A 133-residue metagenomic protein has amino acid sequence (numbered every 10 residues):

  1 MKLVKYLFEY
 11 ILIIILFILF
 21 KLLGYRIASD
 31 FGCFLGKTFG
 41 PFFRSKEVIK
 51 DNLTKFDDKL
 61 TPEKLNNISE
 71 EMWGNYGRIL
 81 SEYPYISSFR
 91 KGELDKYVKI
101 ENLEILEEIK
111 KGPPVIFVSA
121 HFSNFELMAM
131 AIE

Functional and structural regions predicted by a protein language model:
M1-S119: Membrane-anchoring hydrophobic helices of lipid-metabolizing enzymes
P113-E133: Catalytic core of membrane glycerolipid acyltransferases/transacylases, capturing the structured, soluble-facing
